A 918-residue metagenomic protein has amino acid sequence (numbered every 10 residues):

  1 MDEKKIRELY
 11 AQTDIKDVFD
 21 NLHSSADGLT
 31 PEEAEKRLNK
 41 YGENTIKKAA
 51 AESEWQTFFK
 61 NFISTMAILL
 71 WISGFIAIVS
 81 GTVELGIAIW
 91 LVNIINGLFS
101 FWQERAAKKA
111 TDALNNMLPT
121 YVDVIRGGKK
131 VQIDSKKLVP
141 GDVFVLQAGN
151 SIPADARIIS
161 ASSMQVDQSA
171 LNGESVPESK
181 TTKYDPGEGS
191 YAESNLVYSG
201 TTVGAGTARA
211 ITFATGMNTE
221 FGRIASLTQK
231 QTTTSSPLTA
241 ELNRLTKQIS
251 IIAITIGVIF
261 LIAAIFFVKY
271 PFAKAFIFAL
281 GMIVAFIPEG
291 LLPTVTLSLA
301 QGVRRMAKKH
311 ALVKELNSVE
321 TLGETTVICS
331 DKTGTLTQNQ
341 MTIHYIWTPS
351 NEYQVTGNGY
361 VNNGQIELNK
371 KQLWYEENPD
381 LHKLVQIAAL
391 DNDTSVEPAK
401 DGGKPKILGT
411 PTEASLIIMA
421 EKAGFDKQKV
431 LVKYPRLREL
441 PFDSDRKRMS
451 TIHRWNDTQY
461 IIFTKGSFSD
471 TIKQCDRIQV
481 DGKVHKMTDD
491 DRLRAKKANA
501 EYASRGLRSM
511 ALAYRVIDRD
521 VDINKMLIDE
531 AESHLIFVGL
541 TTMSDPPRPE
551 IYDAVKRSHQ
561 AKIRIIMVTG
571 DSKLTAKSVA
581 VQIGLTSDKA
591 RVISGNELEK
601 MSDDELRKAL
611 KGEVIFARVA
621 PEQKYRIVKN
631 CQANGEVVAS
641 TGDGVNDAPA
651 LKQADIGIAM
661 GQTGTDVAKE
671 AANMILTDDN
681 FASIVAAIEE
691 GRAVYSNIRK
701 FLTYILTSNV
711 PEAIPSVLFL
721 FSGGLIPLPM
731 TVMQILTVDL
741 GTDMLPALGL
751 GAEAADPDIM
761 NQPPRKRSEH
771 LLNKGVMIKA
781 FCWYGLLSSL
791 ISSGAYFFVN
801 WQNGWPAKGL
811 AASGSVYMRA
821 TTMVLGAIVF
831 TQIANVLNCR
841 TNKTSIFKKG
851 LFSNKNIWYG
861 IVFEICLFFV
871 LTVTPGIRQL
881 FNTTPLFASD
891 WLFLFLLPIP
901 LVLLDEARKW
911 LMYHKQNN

Functional and structural regions predicted by a protein language model:
M1-L772, L786, L825, N842-N918: Conserved cytosolic headpiece of P-type ATPases
V145-Q147, V799, V829: Short N-terminal signal/transit or membrane-insertion segments and the immediately adjacent low-complexity/disordered
L720-T731, F798-R819: Helix-coil boundary and interhelical linker segments in multi-pass alpha-helical membrane proteins
T742, R819-V836: Generic alpha-helical transmembrane segments
S768-L786, S813-M823: Membrane-water interface at loop-to-transmembrane-helix junctions
A780-A795, F830: Alpha-helical transmembrane segments of multi-pass integral membrane proteins
S793-A807, V873-R878: Membrane-helix interface motif
C839: A C-terminal functional module that forms or caps the active site or interfaces directly with catalytic machinery
